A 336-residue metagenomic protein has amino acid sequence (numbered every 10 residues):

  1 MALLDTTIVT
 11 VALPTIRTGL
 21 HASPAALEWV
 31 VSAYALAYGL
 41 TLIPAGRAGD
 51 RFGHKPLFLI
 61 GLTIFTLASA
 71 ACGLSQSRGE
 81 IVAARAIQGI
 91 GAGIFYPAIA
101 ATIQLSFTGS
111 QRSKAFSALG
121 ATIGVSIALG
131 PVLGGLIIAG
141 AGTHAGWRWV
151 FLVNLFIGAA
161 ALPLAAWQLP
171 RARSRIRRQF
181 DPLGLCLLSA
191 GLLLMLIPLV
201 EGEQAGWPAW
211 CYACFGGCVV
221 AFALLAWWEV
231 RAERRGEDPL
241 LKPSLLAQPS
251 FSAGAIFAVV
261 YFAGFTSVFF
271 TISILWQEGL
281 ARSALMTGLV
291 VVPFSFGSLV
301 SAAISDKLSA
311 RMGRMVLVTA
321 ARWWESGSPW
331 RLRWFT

Functional and structural regions predicted by a protein language model:
M1-A166: Transmembrane-helix bundle of Major Facilitator Superfamily
M1-V11, P24, C211-C214, A221 (+1 more regions): 12-transmembrane solute porter fold
L13, L129-I138, M195, L199 (+3 more regions): Small-residue (Gly/Pro/Ala) motifs that create kinks and tight helix-helix packing interfaces
A45, L67-S75, G140-A141, W167-P170 (+7 more regions): Helix-loop junctions at the membrane-solvent interface of multi-pass transporters, primarily the C-terminal
I60-I64, A68, A84, G91 (+6 more regions): Residue-level signature of the transmembrane alpha-helical cores of Major Facilitator Superfamily-type secondary
I64-L74, G91, I157-L164, V220-L224 (+3 more regions): Transmembrane-helix signature of multi-pass solute transporters
A118-T122, F180, F257: Hydrophobic alpha-helical segments of secondary membrane carriers
A139-I256, G264: Hydrophobic transmembrane-helix bundles of small-molecule transporters
